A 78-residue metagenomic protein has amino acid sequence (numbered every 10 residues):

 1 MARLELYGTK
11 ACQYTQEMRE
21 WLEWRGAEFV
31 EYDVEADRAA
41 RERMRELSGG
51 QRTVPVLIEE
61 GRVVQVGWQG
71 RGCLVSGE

Functional and structural regions predicted by a protein language model:
M1-E28: Local sequence-structure signature of Cys/Sec-based thiol-disulfide redox active-site neighborhoods
Q13, A36, V64: Glycine-/small-residue-rich active-site loops that bind phosphorylated ligands and cofactors
F29-E31, V63: Conserved beta-strand scaffold positions in the cores of enzyme catalytic domains, especially in NTP/NDP-utilizing
D33-G50, S76-E78: Thioredoxin-like thiol-disulfide oxidoreductase module
S48-I58: Structural micro-motif
E59-E78: Non-catalytic, surface beta->alpha helical segment in thiol-disulfide oxidoreductase systems
